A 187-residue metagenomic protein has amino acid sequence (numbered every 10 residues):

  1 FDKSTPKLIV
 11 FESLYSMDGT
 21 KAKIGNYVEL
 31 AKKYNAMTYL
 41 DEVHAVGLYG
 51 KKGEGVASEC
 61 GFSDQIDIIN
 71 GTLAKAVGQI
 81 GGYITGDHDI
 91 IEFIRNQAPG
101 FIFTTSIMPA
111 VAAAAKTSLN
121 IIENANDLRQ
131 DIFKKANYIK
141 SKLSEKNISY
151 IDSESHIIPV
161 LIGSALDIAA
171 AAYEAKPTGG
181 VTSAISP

Functional and structural regions predicted by a protein language model:
F1-L40: Active-site phosphate-binding strand-loop segment of PLP-dependent enzymes
K7, T104-T105, I148-E154, S186-P187: Short beta-strand
L14-D18, A45-L48, F101-I102, P159: Short, small-residue-enriched loops and turns at beta-alpha junctions that line or gate enzyme active sites
S16, K116-N120, S155-G163: A short beta-alpha structural unit
N35, G55-L73, E92, N96: Conserved active-site segment immediately N-terminal to the catalytic lysine that forms the internal aldimine
I68-N70, V77-E123: Conserved core segment of the aminotransferase class I/II
Q130-Y138, S144-T178: Conserved PLP-binding catalytic core of the aspartate aminotransferase-like
